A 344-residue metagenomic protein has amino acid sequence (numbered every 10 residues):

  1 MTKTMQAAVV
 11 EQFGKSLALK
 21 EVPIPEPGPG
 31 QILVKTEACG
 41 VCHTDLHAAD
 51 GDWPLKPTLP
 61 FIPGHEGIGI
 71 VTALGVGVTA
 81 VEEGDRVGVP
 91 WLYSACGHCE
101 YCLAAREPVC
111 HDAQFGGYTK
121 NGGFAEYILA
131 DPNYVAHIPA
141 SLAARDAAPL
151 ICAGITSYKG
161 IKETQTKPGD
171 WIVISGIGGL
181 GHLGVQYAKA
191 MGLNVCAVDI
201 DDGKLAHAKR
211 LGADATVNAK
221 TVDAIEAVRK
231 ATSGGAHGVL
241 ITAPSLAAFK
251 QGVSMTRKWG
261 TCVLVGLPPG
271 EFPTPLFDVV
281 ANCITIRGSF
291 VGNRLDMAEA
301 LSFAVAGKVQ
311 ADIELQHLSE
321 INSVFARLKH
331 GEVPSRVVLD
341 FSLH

Functional and structural regions predicted by a protein language model:
T2-M5, D202, K250-S254, R294-H344: C-terminal hydrophobic helical "lid"/dimerization subdomain of Rossmann-like NAD(P)H-dependent oxidoreductases
P23-C39, D52-E100, Y134, P139-L142: Glycine-rich beta-strand-centered segment in the early N-terminal region that forms part of a ligand/cofactor-binding
T44-A49: Cytochrome P450 core scaffold surrounding the K-helix E-X-X-R motif and the conserved "meander" helix-loop region
A95-S175: NAD(P)H dinucleotide-binding glycine-rich loop of Rossmann-like/cofactor-binding domains, especially the beta1-alpha1
Y127, I174-I177, A197-V198, V217 (+4 more regions): Glycine- and other small-residue-rich loops at beta-strand/loop junctions that grip anionic moieties
A140-V222, E226-A227, L240: Mid-domain Rossmann-like dinucleotide-binding core that forms the NAD(H)/NADP(H) cofactor-binding site
T164-P168, I200, A206-T285, V333 (+1 more regions): Glycine-rich cofactor phosphate-binding loops and adjacent beta1-alpha1 units of small-molecule cofactor enzyme domains
